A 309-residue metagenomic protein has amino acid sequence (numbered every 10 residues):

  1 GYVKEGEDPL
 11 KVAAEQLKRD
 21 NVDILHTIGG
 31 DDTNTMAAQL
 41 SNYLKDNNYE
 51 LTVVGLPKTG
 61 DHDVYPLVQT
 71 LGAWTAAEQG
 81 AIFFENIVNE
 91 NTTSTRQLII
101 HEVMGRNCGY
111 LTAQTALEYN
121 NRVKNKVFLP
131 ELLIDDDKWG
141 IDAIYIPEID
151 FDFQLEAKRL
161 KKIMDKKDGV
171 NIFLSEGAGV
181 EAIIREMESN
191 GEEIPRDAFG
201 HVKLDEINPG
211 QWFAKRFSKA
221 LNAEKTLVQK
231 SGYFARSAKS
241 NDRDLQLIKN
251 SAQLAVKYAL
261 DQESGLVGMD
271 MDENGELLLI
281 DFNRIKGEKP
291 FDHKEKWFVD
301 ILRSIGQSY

Functional and structural regions predicted by a protein language model:
G1-D23, D32, G60, L71-A73 (+1 more regions): Glycine-rich oxoanion-binding loops at beta->alpha junctions
L10, A14, A77, A81 (+2 more regions): Short, amphipathic alpha-helical "lid/cap" segments that border enzyme active or binding sites
Q16, T27-G29, T35-E50, T70-E224: Accessory alpha-helical/coil subdomains and C-terminal extensions that flank or cap enzyme catalytic cores
G30-D31, L56-H62, I149-D150, E176-G179 (+2 more regions): Short, ordered loop/turn segments at secondary-structure junctions
L56-Q69, T93-R96: Acidic/polar active-site rim loop that often engages polyanionic ligands
V64-A77, K239-L245: Short beta-strand elements at the ligand-binding edges of bilobed clamshell
G179-Y309: C-terminal non-catalytic interaction/assembly regions of soluble proteins
